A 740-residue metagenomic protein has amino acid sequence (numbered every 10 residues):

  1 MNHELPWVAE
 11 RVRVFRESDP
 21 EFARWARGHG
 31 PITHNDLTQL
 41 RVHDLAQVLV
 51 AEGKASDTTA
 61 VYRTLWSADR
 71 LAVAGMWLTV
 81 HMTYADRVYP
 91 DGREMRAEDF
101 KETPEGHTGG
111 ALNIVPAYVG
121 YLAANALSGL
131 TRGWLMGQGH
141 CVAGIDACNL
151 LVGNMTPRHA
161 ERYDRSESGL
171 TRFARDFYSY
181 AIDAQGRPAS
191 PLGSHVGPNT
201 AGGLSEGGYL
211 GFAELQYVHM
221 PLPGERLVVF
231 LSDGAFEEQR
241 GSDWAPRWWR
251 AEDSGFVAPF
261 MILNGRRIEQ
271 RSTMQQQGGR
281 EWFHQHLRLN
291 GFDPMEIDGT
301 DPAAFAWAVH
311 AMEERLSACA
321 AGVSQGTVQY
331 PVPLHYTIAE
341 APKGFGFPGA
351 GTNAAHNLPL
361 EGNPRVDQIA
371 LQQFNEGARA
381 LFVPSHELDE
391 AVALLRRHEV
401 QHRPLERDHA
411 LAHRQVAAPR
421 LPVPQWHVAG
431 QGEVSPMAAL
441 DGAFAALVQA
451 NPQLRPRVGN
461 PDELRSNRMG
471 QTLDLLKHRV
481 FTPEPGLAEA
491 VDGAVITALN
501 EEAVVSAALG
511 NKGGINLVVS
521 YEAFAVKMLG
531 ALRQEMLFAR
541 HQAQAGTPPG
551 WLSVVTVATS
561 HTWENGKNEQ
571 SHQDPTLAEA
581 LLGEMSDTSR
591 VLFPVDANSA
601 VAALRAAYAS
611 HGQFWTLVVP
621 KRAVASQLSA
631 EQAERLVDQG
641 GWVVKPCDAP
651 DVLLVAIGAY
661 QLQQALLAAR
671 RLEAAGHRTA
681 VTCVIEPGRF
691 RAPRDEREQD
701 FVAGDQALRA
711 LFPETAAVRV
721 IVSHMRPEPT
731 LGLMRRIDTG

Functional and structural regions predicted by a protein language model:
M1-G53: Intrinsically disordered, low-structural-confidence terminal and linker regions
A60-V61, R96-G106, L127-G133, P188-P198 (+10 more regions): Glycine- and acidic
T64-E252, G470-T472, V505-N511, S629: Cofactor-binding active-site loop characterized by glycine-rich and histidine/acidic residues
W66-R70, V80-V88, W134, A393-W551 (+6 more regions): Non-catalytic terminal/interface segments that mediate subunit docking, oligomerization, and allosteric communication
P116, G120, A147, Q185-A258 (+7 more regions): Thiamine diphosphate
Q138, A339-P419, G688: Terminal amphipathic helices with adjacent charged low-complexity linkers/tails
P157-I182, I268-T273, L475, F481-E502: Active-site-proximal gating segment of KS-fold condensing enzymes and close homologs
F173-P191, A201-E206, M220-V228, F236-E237 (+4 more regions): Thiamine diphosphate
